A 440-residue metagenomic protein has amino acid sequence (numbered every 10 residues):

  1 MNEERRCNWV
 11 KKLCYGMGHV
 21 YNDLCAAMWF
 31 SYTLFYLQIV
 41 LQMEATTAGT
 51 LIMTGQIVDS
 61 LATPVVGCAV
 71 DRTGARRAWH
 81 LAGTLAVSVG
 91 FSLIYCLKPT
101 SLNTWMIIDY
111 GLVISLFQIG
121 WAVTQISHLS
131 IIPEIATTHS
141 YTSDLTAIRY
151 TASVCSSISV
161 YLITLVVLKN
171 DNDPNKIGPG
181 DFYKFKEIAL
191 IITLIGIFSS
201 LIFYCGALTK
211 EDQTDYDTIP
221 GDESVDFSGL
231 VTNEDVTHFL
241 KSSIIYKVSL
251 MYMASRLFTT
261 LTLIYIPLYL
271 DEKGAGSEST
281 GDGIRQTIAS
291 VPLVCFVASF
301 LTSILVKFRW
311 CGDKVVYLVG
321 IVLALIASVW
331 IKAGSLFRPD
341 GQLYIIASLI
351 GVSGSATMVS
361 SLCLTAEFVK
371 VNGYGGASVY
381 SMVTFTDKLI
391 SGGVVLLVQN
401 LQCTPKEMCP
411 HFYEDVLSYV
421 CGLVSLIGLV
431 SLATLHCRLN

Functional and structural regions predicted by a protein language model:
N2-N440: Membrane-embedded alpha-helical bundles of multi-pass transporters/translocases, especially carrier/permease families
